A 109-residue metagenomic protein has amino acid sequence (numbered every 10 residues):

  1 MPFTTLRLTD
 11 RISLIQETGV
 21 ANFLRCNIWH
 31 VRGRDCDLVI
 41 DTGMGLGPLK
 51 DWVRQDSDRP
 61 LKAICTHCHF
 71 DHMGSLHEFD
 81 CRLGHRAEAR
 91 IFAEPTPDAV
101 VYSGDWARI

Functional and structural regions predicted by a protein language model:
P2-Q55: Conserved beta-strand hairpin/beta-sheet module of binuclear metal-dependent hydrolase folds, prominently
L46-I109: Active-site HxH/HxHxD metal-binding segment of metal-dependent hydrolases
